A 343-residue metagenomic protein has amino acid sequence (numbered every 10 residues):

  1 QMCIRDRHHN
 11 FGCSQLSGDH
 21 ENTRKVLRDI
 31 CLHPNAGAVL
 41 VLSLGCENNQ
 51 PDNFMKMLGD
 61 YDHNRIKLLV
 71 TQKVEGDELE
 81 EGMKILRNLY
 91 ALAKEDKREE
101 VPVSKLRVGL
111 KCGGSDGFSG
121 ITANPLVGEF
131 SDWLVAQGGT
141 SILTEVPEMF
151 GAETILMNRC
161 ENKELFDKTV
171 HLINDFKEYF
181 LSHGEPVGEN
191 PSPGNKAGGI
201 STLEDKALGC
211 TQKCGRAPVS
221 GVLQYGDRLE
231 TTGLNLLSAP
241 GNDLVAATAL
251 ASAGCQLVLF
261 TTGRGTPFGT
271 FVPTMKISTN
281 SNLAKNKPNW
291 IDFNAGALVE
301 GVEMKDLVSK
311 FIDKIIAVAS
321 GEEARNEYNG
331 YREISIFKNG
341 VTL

Functional and structural regions predicted by a protein language model:
M2-I4: Short, small-residue-biased leader/transition segments that mark boundaries at the very start of proteins
D6, F11-D96, R107, D175-H183 (+1 more regions): Alpha/propeptide regions of enzymes that mature by internal proteolysis
H9-G12, S43-E47, L69-V74, G113 (+5 more regions): Short, ordered loop/turn segments at secondary-structure junctions
D29-N35, G59-D62, A93-S104, G109 (+5 more regions): Solvent-exposed alpha-helices and their adjacent loops that cap or buttress functional pockets in soluble metabolic
L44-N49, K56-G59, V70-T140, E153-L165: Helix-rich catalytic cores of soluble enzyme domains
L68-V74, M157-E161, T232, I291-E303: Short beta-alpha connecting loops at secondary-structure transitions that line or flank enzyme active sites
G113-S278: Glycine-rich anion/phosphate-binding loop at the beta-strand->alpha-helix junction
G254-C255, T261, V272, A295-L343: Extended hydrophobic packing segments that form well-structured cores
